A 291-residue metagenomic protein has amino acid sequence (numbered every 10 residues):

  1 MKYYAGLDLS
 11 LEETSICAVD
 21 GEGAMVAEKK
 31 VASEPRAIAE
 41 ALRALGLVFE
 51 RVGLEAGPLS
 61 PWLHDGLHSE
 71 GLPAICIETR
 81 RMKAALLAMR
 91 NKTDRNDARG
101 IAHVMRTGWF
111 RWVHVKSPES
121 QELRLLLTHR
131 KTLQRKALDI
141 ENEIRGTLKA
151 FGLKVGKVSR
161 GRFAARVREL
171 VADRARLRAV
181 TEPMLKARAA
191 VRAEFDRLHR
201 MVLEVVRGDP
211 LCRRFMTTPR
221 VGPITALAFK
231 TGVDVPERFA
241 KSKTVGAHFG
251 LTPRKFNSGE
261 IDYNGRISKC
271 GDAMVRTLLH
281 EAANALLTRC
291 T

Functional and structural regions predicted by a protein language model:
M1-T291: A detector of single, family-specific signature residues that are central to catalytic or substrate-handling motifs
